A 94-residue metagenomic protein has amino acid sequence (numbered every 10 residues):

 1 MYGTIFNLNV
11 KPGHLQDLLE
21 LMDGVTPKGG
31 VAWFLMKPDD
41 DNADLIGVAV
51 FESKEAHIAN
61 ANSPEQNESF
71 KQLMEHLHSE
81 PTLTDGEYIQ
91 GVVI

Functional and structural regions predicted by a protein language model:
M1-P64, H76-I94: Short S/T/G/P-rich N-terminal loop/turn motif that feeds into the first structured element of a domain
E68-E75: Low-complexity, intrinsically disordered Gly/Pro/Thr-rich segments
